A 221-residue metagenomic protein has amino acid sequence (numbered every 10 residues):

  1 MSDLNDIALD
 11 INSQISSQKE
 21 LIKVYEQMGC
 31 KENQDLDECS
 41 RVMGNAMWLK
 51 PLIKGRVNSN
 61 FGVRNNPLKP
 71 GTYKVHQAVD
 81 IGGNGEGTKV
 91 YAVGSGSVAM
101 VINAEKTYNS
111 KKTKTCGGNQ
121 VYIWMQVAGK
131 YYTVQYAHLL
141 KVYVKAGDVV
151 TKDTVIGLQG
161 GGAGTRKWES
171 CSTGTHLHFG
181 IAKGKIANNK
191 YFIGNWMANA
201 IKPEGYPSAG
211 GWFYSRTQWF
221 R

Functional and structural regions predicted by a protein language model:
L9, I15-N119, K152, A209-R221: Surface-exposed, glycine-biased beta-strand/turn segments
V57, Y136, I156: Short alpha-helical segments in extracytoplasmic peptidoglycan/chitin-binding modules and envelope-associated proteins
R64, Q159-A163: Gly/Ser/Thr-rich beta-alpha loop segments that engage phosphate groups in nucleotides
G71-H76, G85, A92-Y143, G162-H176 (+1 more regions): Zn2+-dependent peptidoglycan hydrolase active-site motif and core
D80, Y122, Q135, L158 (+1 more regions): Conserved beta-strand positions that form and line the central face of beta-propeller blades
K145-T151, S172-R221: Acidic, glycine-rich catalytic/binding loops that coordinate metals and/or anionic ligands
